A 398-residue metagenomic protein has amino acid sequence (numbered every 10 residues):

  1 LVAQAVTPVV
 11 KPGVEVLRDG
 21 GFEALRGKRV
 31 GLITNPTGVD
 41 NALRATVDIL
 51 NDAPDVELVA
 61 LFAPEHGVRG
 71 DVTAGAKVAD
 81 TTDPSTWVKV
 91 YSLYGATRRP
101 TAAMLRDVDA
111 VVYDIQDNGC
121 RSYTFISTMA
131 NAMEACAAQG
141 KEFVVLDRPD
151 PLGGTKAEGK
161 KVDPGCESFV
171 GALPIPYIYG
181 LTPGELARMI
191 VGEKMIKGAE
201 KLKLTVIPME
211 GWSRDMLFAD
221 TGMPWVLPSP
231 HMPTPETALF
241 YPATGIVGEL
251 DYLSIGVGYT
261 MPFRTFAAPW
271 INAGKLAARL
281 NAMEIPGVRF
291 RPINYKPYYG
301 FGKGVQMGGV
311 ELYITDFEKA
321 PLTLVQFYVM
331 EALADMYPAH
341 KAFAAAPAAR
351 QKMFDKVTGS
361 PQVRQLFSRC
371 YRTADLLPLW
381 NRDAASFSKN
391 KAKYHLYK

Functional and structural regions predicted by a protein language model:
V9-V56: N-terminal phosphate-binding or glycine-rich loops at protein starts, especially the Walker A/P-loop of NTPases
E57-H66, L146: Short internal beta-strands
R69-A74, V144-E167: Glycine-rich, charge-decorated loop segments at or immediately adjacent to ligand/cofactor-binding or catalytic sites
K77-V108, C120: Glycine-rich oxoanion-binding loops at beta->alpha junctions
D117-M129: Glycine/threonine-rich flexible loop motifs
C166-A243: Conserved anion/nucleotide-ligand pocket segment
W212-I293: Glycine-rich, aromatic-lined ligand/substrate-binding cores of catalytic and carbohydrate-binding domains
A267-P378: Conserved functional hotspot residues or short segments at active or partner-binding sites across diverse domains
